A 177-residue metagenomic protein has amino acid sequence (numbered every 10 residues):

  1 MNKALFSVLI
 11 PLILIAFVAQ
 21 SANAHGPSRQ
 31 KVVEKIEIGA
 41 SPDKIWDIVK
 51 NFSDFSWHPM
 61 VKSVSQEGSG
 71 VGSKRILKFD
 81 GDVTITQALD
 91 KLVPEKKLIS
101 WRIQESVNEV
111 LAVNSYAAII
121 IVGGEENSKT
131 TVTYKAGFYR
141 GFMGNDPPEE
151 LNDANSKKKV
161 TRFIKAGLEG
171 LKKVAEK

Functional and structural regions predicted by a protein language model:
M1-I10: Bacterial N-terminal signal peptides that target proteins for export
P11-L12, A22: Cleavable N-terminal signal peptides
L14-V18: Hydrophobic alpha-helical membrane-insertion segments, chiefly the h-region of N-terminal signal peptides
Q20-G70: Hydrophobic ligand-binding cavity/cleft-lining segments
E37, S56-L111, T131, E169-K177: Glycine-rich portal/gate segments that line the openings of hydrophobic small-molecule binding cavities
S41-P42, I48, S156, V160-G167: Stable alpha-helical elements in mature extracytoplasmic
S106-R162: Beta-strand/loop substructures that line and gate deep hydrophobic ligand-binding cavities in soluble
